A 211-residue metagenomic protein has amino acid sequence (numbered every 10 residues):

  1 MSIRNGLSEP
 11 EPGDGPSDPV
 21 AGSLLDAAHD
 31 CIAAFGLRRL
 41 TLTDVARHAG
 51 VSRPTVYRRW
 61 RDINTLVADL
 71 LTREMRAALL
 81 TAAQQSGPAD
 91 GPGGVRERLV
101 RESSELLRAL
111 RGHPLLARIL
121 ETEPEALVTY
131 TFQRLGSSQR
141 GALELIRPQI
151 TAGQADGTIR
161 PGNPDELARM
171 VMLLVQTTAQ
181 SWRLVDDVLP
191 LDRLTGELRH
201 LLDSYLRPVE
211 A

Functional and structural regions predicted by a protein language model:
M1-P19, T129, E210-A211: N-terminal intrinsically disordered/low-complexity leader segments
I3-N5, A117-T122, A155-L201: Hydrophobic/aromatic-rich alpha-helical bundle segments in the mid-to-C-terminal region
S23, A27, C31-T65, D69: Helix-turn-helix
A34, E97-T122, G136-S137, R147 (+2 more regions): Helical hydrophobic small-molecule/effector-binding pocket
D69, A82-L116, L167-V171, T195: Hydrophobic alpha-helical connector segments
L71-L80: Short, basic, alpha-helical segments at the C-terminal edge of helix-turn-helix-like DNA-binding modules
L79, R118, T129-D156, D165-R169: Amphipathic alpha-helical packing segments from all-alpha helical-bundle domains
Q84, L120-T129: Short linear capping/connector segments at secondary-structure termini
